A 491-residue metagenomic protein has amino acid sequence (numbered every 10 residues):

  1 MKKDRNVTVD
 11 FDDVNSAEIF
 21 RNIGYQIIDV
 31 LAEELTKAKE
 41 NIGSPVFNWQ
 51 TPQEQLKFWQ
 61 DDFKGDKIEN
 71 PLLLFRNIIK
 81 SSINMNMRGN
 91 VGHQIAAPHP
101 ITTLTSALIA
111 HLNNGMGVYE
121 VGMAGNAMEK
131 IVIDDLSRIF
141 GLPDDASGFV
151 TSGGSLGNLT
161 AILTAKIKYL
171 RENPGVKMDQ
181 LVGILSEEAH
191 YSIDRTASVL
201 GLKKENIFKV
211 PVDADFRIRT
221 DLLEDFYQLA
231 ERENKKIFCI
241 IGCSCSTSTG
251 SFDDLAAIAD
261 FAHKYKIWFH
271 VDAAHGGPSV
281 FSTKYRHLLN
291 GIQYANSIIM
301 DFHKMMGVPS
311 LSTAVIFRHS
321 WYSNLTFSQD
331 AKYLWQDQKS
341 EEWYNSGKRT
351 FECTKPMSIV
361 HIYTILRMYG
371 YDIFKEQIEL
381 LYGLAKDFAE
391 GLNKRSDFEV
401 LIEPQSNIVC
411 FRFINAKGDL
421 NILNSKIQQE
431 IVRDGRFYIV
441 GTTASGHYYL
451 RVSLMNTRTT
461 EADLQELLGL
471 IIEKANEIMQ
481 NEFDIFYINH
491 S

Functional and structural regions predicted by a protein language model:
K2-D145, R433, F437, Y448 (+4 more regions): N-terminal entrance/gating region of PLP-dependent enzymes' catalytic architecture
L136-L163, F208-P211: Short loop-beta-helix segment that forms the pyridoxal 5′-phosphate
D144-D145, I402-N407, T443-Y449: Short Gly/Ser/Thr- and Asp/Glu-enriched loop/turn motifs at secondary-structure junctions
G157-N324: Conserved PLP-enzyme active-site core in the AAT-like
S246, N290-N393: Active-site C-terminal subdomain of aminotransferase-like
E399-I431: Conserved PLP-binding catalytic core of the aspartate aminotransferase-like
A444-S491: PLP-dependent enzyme catalytic core of the Aspartate aminotransferase-like
